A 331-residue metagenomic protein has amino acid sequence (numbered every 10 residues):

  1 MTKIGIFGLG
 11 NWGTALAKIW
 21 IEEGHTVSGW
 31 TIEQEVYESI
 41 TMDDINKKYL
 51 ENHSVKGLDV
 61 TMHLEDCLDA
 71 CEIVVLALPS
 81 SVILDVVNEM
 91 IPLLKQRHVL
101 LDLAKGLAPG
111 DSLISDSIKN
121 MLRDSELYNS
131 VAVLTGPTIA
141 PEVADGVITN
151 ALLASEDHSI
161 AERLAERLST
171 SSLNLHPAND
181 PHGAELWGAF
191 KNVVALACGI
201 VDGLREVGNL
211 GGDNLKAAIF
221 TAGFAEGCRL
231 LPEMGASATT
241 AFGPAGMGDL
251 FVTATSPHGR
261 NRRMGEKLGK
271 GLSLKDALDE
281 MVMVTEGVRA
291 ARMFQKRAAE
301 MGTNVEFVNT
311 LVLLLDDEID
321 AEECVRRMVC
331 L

Functional and structural regions predicted by a protein language model:
M1-H53, D59-M62, E89: NAD(P)+-binding Rossmann beta1-loop-alpha1 motif at the extreme N-terminus of oxidoreductases
F7, N11, A15, E35 (+16 more regions): Conserved active-site and cofactor/substrate-binding residues in soluble primary-metabolism enzymes
E51-D59, Q96, E126-S130, S171-L173 (+1 more regions): A short helix-to-beta-strand connector/capping loop
L64-D69, I73-I148, L164-E166: Rossmann-like NAD(P)(H) cofactor-binding subdomain of soluble oxidoreductases
V82, L93, R123-S130, I148-T240: Internal alpha-helical scaffold of NAD(P)-dependent oxidoreductase catalytic cores
K191, C198-D202, P232-L331: NAD(P)-dependent Rossmann-like dehydrogenase/reductase catalytic/cofactor-binding core
